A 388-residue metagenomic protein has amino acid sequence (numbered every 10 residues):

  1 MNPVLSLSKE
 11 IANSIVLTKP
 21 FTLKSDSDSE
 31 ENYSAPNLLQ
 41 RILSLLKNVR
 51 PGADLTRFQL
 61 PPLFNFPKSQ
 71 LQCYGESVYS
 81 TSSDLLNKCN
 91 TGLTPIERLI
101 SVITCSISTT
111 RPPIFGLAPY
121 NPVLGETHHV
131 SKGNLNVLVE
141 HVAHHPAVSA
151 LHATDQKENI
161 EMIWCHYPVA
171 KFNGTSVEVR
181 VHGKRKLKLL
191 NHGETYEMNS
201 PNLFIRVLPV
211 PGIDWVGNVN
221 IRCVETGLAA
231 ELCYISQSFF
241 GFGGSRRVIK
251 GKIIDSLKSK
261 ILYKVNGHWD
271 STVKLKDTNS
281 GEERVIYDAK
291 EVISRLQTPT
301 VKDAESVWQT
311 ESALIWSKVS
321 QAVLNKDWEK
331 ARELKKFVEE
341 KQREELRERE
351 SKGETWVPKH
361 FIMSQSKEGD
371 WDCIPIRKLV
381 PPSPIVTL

Functional and structural regions predicted by a protein language model:
M1-L388: Extended acidic, Ser/Thr- and Pro-enriched interaction/regulatory segments
